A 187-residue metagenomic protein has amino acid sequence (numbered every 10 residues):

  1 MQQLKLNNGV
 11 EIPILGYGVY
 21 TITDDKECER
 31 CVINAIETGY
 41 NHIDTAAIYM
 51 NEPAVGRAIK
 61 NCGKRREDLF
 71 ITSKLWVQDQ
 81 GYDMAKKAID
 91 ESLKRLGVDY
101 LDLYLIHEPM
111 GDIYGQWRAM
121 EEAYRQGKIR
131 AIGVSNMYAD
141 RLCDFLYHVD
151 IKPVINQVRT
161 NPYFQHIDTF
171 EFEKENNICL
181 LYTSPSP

Functional and structural regions predicted by a protein language model:
M1-L69: N-terminal binding-site loop/beta-alpha segment at the start of enzyme catalytic domains that lines or forms
I14, I43-A46, S73-Q80, R130: Acidic/glycine-enriched edge-of-secondary-structure segments
Y17, I43, V55, I71 (+4 more regions): Conserved, mostly hydrophobic/aromatic
V19, T45, S73-L75, I106-E108 (+1 more regions): Short glycine-centered, acidic/aromatic-flanked micro-motifs in structured strand/loop junctions that mark active-site
T23, Q80-D168, K174, I178-L181: Glycine/proline-rich, positively charged, aromatic-decorated active-site loop/lid region on the catalytic face
I33, P53-R57, S73, K87-D90 (+1 more regions): N-terminal, well-ordered alpha-helical segments
A35, E173-K174: A generic structural signal for well-ordered alpha-helical segments
Y182-P187: Conserved small/polar residues in nucleotide/adenosyl-binding loops
